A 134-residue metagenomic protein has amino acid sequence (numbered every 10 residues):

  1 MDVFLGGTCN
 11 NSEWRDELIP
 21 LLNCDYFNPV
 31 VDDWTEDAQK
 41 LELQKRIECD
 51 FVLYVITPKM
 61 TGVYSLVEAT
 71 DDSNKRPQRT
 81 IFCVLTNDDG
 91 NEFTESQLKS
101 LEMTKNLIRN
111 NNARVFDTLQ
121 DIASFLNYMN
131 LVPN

Functional and structural regions predicted by a protein language model:
M1-N134: Conserved catalytic or regulatory cores that recognize and/or transform ribose-phosphate-containing ligands
